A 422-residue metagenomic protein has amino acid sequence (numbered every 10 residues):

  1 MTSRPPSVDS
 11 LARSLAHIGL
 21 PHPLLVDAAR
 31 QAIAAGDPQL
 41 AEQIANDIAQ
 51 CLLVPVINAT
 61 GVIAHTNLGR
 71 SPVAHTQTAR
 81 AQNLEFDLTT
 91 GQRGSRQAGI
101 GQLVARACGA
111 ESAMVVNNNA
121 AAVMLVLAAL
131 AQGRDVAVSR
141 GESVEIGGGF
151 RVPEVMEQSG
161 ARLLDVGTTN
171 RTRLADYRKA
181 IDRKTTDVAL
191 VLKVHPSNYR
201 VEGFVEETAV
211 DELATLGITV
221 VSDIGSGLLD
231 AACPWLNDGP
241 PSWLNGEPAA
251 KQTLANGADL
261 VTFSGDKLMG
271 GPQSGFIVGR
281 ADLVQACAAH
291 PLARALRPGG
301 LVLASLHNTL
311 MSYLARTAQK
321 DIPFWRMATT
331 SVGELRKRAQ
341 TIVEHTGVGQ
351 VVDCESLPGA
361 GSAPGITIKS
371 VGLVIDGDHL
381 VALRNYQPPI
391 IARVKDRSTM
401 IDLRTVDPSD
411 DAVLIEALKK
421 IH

Functional and structural regions predicted by a protein language model:
M1-D47, L52: Long amphipathic alpha-helical segments
P5-P6, I57-G61, M269-P272, I368 (+1 more regions): Short Gly/Ser/Thr- and Asp/Glu-enriched loop/turn motifs at secondary-structure junctions
A29-R30, A59-T60, G69-G91: Glycine-rich phosphate-binding segment of PLP-dependent enzymes
D37-V73: Glycine-rich, N-terminal phosphate-binding loop and its surrounding beta-alpha-beta segment
L52, S112-M114, F263, P388-R393: A short linear hydrophobic-aromatic micro-motif
Q92-G300, A304-Y313, A417: Conserved PLP-enzyme active-site core in the AAT-like
V138, V302-L303, H307-G359: Conserved PLP-dependent catalytic core of the aminotransferase class-I/II
V332, R336-L414: Conserved C-terminal alpha-helix-loop-beta "cap" of PLP-dependent enzymes that closes/shapes the active-site mouth
